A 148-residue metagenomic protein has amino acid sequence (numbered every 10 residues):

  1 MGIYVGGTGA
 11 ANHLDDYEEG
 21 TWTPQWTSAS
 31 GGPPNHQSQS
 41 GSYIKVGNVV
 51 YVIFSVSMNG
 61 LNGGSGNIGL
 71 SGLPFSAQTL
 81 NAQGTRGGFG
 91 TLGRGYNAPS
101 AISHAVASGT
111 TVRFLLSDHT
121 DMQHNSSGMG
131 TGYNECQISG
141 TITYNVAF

Functional and structural regions predicted by a protein language model:
G2-F148: Surface-exposed molecular-recognition determinants
